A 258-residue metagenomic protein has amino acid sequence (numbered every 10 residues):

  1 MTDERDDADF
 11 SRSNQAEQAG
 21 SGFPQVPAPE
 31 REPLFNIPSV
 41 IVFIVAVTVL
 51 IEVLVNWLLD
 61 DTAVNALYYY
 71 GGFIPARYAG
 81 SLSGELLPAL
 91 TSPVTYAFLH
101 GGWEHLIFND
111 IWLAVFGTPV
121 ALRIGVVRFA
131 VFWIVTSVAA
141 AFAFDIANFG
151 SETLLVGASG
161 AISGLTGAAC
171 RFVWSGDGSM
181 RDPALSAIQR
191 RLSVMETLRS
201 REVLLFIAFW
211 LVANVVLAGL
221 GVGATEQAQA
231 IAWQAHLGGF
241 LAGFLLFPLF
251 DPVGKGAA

Functional and structural regions predicted by a protein language model:
T2-A258: A detector for small-residue-rich transmembrane helices and their helix-helix packing motifs
